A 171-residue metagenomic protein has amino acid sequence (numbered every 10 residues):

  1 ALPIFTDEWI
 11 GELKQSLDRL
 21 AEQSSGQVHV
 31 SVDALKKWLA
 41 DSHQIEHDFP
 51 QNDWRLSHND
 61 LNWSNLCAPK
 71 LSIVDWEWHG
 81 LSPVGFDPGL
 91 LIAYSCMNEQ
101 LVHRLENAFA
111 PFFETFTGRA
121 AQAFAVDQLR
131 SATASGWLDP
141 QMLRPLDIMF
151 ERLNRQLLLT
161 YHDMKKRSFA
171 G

Functional and structural regions predicted by a protein language model:
T6-N59: An alpha-helical support segment within catalytic cores of ATP-dependent transferases
G11, Q15-D18, E22, A93 (+3 more regions): Surface-exposed alpha-helical segments enriched in charged/polar residues
G11-Q15, L56, P83-L90, Q100: Short, well-structured alpha-helical interface segments that form or flank functional binding sites
H43-F86: Active-site acidic catalytic loop and adjacent metal/ATP-binding pocket of ATP-dependent phosphoryl transfer enzymes
G85-F113, A121-Q141: Active-site activation/catalytic loop segments of kinase-like enzymes and analogous catalytic loops in related
A110-F124, M149-T160: Short, mixed-charge aromatic SLiMs
R130-G171: ATP/Mg2+ or Mg2+-diphosphate-binding catalytic cores that bind nucleotide phosphates or diphosphates via glycine-rich
